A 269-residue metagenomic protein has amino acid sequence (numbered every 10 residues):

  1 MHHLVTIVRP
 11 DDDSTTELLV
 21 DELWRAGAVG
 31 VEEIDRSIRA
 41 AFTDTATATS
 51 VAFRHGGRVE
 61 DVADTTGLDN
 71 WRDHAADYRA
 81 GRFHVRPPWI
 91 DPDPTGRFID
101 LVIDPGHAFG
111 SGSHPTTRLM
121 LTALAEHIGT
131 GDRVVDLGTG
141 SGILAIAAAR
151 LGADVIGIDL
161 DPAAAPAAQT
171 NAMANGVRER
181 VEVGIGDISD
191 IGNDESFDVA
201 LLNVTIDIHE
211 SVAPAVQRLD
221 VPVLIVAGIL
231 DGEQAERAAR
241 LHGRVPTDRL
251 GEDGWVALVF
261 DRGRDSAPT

Functional and structural regions predicted by a protein language model:
M1-T95: N-terminal auxiliary segments of SAM/dcSAM-dependent transferases
G27, H55, L151, L219-D220 (+1 more regions): Short, structured coil segments at secondary-structure junctions
G30, R58, H84, D154 (+3 more regions): Conserved beta-strand segments of alpha/beta enzyme cores
G56-V62, F98-D100, G243-T247: Active-site regions of enzymes building and remodeling cell-envelope glycoconjugates
L68-T130: SAM-dependent Rossmann-like transferase core, predominantly class I methyltransferases with a strong bias toward
H107, S111-I188: Conserved SAM/SAH cofactor-binding pocket of Class I
L160-R264, P268: S-adenosylmethionine
